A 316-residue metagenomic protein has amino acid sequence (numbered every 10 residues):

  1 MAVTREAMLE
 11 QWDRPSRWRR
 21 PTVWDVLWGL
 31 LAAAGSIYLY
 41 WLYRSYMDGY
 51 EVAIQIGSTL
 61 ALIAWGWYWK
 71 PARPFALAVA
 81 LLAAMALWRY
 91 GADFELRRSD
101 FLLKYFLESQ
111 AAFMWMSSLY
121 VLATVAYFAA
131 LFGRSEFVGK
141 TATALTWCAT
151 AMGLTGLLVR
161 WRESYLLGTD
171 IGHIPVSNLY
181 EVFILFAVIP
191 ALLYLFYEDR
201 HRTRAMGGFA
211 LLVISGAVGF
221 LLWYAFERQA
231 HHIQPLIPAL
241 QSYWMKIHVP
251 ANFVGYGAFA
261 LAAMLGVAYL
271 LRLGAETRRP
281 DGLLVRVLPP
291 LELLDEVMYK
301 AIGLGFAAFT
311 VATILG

Functional and structural regions predicted by a protein language model:
A2-S99, F106-I233, L240, W244-T277 (+2 more regions): Hydrophobic cores of alpha-helical transmembrane segments in multi-pass integral membrane proteins
